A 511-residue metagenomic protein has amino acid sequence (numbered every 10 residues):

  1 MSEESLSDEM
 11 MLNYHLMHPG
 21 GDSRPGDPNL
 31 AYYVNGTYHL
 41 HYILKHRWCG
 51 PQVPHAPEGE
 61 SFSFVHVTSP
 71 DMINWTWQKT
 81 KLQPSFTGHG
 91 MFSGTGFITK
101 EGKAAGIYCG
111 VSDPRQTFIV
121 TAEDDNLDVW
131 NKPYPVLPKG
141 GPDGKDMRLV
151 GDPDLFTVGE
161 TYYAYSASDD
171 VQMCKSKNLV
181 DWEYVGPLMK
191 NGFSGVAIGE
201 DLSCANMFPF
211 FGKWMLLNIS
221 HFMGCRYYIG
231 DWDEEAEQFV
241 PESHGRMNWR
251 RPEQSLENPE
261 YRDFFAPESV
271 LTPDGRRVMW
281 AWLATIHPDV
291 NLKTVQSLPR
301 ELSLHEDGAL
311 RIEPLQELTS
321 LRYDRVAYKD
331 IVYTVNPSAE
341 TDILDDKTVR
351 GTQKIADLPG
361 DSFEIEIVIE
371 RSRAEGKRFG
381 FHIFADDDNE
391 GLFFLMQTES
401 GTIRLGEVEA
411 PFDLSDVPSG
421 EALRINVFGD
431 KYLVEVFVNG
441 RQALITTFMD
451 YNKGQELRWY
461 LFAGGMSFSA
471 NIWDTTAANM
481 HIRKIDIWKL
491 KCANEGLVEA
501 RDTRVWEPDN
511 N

Functional and structural regions predicted by a protein language model:
S2, M223, D233-Q254, N258-R262 (+1 more regions): Beta-rich accessory regions
S2-G20, N29, N35-T80: Beta-propeller domains
L6-H18, P70-P84, D125-G144, M173-A197 (+2 more regions): Blade-edge beta-strand/turn elements of extracellular beta-propeller and related beta-sheet repeat scaffolds
L12, D27, F62, F92 (+12 more regions): Residues that flank catalytic or metal-binding motifs in active/ligand-binding sites
R24, H89, D146-R148, E200 (+1 more regions): Conserved loop/turn at the beginning of each blade in beta-propeller domains
D27-H55, W77-L82, F92-T121, P135-C174 (+4 more regions): Hydrophobic core segments of beta-strands in well-ordered, beta-rich domains
S63-D71, T117-D125, D170-N178, Y227-E235 (+1 more regions): Beta-propeller blade signature
S168-D170, L179, F222-G224, K431: Surface-exposed loop/turn positions within WD40 beta-propeller blades
